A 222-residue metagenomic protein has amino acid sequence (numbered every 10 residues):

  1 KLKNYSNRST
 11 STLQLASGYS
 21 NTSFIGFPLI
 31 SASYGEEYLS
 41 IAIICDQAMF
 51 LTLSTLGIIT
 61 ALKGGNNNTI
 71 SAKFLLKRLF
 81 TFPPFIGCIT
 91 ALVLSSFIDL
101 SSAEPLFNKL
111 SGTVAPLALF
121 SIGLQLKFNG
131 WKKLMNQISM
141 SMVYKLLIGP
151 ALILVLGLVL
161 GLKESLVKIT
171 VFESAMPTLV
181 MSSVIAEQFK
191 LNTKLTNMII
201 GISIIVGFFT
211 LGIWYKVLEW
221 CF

Functional and structural regions predicted by a protein language model:
K1-F222: Alpha-helical transmembrane segments of multi-pass small-molecule/ion transporters
